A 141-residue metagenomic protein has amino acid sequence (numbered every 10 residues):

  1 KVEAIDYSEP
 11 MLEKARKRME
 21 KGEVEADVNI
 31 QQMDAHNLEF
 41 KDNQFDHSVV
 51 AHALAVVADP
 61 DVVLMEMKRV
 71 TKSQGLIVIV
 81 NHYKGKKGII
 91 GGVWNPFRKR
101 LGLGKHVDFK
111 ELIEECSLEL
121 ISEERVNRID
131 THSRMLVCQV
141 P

Functional and structural regions predicted by a protein language model:
K1-N37: Class I SAM-dependent methyltransferase SAM/SAH-binding core
V2, I77-V78: A short hydrophobic/small-residue beta-strand
E23, A58, K72: Short conserved AdoMet
M33-S48: A short acidic, Gly/Pro-enriched loop at the edge of an enzyme's catalytic core that lines a small-molecule cofactor
H47-D59: A short SAM/SAH-binding and catalytic strip from SAM-dependent methyltransferases
D61-L76: A short glycine-rich, Lys/Arg-flanked "PGG" loop and its adjoining helix->strand segment in the class I
V78-R134: C-terminal alpha-helical "lid/dimerization" subdomain adjacent to the S-adenosyl-L-methionine
L136-P141: C-terminal lobe and adjacent flexible extensions of AdoMet/dcAdoMet transferase-like proteins
